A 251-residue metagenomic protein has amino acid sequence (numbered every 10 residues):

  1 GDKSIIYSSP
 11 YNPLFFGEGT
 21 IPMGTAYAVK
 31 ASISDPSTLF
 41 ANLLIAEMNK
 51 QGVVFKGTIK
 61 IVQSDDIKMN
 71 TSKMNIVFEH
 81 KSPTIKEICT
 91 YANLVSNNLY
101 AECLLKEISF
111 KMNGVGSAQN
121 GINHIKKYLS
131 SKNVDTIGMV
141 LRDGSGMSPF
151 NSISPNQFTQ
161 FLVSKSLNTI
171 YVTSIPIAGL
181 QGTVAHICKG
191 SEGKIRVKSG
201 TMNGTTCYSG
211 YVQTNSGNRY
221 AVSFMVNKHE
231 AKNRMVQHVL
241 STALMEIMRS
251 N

Functional and structural regions predicted by a protein language model:
G1-T136, R249-S250: Conserved serine DD-peptidase/penicillin-binding transpeptidase domain and beta-lactam-recognizing active-site
V95, E102-N251: Small-residue-rich helix-loop
